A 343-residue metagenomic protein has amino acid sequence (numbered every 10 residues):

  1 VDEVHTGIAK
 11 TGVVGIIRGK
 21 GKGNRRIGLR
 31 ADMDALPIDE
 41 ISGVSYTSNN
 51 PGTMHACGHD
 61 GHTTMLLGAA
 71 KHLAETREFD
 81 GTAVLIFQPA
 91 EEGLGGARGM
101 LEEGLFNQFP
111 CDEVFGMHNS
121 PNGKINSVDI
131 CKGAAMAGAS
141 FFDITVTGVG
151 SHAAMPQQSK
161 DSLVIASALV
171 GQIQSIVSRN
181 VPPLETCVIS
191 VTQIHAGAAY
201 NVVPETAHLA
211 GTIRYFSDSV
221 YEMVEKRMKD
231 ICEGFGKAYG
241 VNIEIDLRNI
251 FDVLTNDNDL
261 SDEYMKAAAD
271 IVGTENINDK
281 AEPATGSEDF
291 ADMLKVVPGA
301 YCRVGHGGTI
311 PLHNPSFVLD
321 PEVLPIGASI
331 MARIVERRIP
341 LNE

Functional and structural regions predicted by a protein language model:
V1-K22: A non-catalytic alpha/beta surface segment that caps or lines the substrate-entry region of metallo-dependent hydrolase
D2, C111-D112, P298: Conserved acidic residues
H5, V84-I86, E244: A structural signal for isolated positions on well-ordered beta-strands in alpha/beta enzyme cores
V13-V14, K22, A35-I38, S42-M54 (+4 more regions): Histidine/acidic-residue-rich, glycine-tolerant segments that coordinate divalent metal ions
G28-R30, F142-I144, Y301-H306: Non-cysteine beta-strand/loop elements that form the S-adenosyl-L-methionine
V164-E343: Metal-dependent amide/peptide-bond hydrolase catalytic core, centered on the "pita-bread" metallohydrolase fold
